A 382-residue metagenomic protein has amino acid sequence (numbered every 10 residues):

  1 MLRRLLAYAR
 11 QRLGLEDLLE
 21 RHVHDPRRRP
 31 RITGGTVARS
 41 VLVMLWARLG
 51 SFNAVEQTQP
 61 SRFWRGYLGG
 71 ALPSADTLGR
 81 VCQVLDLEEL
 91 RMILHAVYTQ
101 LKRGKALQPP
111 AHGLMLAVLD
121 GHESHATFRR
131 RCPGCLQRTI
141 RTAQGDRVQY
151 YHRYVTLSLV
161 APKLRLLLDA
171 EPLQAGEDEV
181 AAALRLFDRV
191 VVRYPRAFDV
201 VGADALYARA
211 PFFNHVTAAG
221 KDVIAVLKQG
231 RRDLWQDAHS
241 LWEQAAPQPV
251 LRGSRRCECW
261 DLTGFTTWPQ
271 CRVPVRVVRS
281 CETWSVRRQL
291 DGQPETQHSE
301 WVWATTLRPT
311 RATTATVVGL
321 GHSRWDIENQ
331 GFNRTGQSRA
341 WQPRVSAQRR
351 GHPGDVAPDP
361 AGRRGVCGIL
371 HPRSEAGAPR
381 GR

Functional and structural regions predicted by a protein language model:
L2-R39: Basic, short loop/linker segments at the boundary and entry of helix-turn-helix/winged-helix-like folds
A9, V55, P60, R311-S346: Short amphipathic alpha-helical "interface-anchor" segments enriched in bulky aromatics
E16, V250-L251, R255-E258, T266 (+1 more regions): A short, flexible helix-boundary coil/loop motif
R28-Q100, R209, V216, G365: Short, positively charged, Gly/Tyr-enriched micro-motifs that form contact patches at catalytic or ligand/partner
S40-V41, V55, S74, L78 (+8 more regions): Short, conserved catalytic/metal-binding motifs centered on acidic residues
T77-P162: Active-site-proximal, Lys/Arg-enriched surface segment that forms a nucleic-acid-binding/basic interface patch
Q137-A197: Electropositive, glycine- and tryptophan-enriched low-complexity nucleic-acid-binding patches
D222-R324: An anionic, glycine-rich sequence signature occurring as long contiguous blocks
